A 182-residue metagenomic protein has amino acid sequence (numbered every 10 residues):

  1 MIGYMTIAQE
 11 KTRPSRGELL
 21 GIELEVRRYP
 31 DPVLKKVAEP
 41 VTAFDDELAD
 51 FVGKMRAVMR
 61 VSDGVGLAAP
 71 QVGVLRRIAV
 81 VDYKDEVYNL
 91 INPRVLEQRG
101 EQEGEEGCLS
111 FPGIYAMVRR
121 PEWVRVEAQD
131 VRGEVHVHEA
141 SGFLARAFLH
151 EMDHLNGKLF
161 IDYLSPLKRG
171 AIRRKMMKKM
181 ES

Functional and structural regions predicted by a protein language model:
M1-S182: Positively charged
